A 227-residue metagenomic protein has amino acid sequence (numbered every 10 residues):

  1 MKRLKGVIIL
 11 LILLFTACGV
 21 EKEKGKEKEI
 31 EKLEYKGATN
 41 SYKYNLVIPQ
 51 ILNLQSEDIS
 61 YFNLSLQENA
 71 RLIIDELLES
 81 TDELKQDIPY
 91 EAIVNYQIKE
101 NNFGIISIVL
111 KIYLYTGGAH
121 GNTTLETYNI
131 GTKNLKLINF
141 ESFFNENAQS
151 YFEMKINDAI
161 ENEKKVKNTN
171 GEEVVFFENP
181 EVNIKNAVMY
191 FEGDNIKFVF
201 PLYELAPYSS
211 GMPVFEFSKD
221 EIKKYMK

Functional and structural regions predicted by a protein language model:
K2-L10: Sec-dependent signal peptide recognition, specifically the positively charged N-region followed immediately by
F15-A17: C-terminal motif of bacterial Sec signal peptides marking the signal peptidase cleavage site
G19-K227: Compositionally biased intrinsically disordered regions enriched in Thr/Gly
